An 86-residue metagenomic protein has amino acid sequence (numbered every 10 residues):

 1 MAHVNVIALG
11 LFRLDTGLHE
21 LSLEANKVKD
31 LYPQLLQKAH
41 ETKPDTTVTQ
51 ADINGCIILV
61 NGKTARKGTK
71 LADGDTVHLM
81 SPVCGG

Functional and structural regions predicted by a protein language model:
M1-G85: Ubiquitin-like/PB1-type beta-grasp interaction modules and other compact soluble beta-rich domains
